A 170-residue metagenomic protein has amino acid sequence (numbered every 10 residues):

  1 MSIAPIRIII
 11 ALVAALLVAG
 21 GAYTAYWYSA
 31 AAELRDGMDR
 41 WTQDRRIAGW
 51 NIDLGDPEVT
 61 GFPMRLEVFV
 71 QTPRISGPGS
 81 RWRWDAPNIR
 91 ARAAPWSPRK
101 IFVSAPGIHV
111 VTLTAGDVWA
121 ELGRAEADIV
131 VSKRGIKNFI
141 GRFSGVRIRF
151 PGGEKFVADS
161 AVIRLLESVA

Functional and structural regions predicted by a protein language model:
S2-D39: N-terminal type II signal-anchor transmembrane helix that functions as the membrane-insertion/stop-transfer segment
A25-S29, M38-G49, D53-V59: N-terminal mature-domain "stem" immediately C-terminal to a signal peptide or N-terminal signal-anchor/transmembrane
I47-A170: N-terminal beta-strand/beta-hairpin edge segment
